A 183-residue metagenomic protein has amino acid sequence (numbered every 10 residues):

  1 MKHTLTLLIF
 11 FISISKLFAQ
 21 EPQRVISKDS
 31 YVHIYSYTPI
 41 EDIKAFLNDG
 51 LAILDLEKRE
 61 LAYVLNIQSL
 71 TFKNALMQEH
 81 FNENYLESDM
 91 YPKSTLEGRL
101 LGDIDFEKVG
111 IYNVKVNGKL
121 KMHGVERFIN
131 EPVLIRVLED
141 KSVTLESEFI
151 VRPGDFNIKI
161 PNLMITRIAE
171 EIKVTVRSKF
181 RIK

Functional and structural regions predicted by a protein language model:
M1-R24: Bacterial Sec-dependent N-terminal signal peptides
Q20-K183: Low-complexity, acidic/polar, glycine-enriched regions of mature
